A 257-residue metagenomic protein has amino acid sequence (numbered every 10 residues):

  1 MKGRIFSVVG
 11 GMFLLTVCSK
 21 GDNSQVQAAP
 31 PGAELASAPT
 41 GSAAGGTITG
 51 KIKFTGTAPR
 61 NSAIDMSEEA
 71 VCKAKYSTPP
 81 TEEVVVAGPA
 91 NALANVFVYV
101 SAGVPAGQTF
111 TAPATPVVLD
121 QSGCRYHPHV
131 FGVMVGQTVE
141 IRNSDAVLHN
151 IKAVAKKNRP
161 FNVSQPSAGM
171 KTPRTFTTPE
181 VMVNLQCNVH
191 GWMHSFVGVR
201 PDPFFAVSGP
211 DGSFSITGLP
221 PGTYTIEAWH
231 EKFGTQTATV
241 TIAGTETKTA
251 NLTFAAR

Functional and structural regions predicted by a protein language model:
M1-T16: Sec-dependent bacterial lipoprotein signal peptides
C18-R257: Extracytoplasmic copper-binding redox domains, predominantly the cupredoxin/blue-copper superfamily
